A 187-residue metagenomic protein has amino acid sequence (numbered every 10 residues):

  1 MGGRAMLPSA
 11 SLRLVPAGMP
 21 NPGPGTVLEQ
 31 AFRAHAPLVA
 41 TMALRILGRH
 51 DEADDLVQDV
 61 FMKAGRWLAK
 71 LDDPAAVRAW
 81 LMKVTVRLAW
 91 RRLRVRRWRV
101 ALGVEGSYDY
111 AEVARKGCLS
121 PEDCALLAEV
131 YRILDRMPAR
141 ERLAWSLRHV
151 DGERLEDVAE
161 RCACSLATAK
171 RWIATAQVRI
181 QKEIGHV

Functional and structural regions predicted by a protein language model:
P8, A17-T41, D51-D54, G65 (+2 more regions): A short, charge-rich alpha-helical start-of-domain segment used by transcription regulators
P8-L14, R99-L127, Y131: Internal acidic/polar
P20-P22, F61-V77, V95-R97: Sigma70-family region 2
A36, A40, F61, P138 (+2 more regions): C-terminal flanking helix
T41, D55-M62, R66, A75-R87: Structural recognition of an alpha-helix C-terminal capping motif at a helix-to-coil junction
A69-D72, K83-V104, D123: Arg/Lys-rich amphipathic alpha helix in sigma70-family domain 2
V86, W90, E156, C162-V187: DNA-recognition helix of helix-turn-helix
A144-R148: A short pre-motif secondary-structure segment
